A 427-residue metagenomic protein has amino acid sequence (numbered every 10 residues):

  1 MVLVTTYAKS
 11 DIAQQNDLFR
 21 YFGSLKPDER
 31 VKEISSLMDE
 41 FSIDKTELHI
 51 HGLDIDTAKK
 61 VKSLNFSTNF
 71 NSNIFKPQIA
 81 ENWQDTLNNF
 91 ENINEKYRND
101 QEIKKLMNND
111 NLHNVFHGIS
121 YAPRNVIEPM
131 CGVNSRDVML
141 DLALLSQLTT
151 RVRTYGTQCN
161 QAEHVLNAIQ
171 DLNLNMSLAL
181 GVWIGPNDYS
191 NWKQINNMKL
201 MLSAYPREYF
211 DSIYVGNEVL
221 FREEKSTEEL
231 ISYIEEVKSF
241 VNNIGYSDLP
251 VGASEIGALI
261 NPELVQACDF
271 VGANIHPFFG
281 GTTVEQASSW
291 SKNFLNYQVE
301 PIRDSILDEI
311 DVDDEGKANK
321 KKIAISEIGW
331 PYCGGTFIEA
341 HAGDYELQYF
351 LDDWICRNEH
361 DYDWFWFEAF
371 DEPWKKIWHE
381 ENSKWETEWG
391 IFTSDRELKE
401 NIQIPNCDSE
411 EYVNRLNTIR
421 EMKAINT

Functional and structural regions predicted by a protein language model:
F19-G23, F41, G52, F75 (+4 more regions): Aromatic-rich peripheral "rim/lid" segments of glycoside hydrolase catalytic domains that contact and position glycan
M107-H113, L142-S146, H164-N175, M198-Y209 (+2 more regions): Acidic (Asp/Glu)-rich catalytic clusters
F116-I195: N-terminal carbohydrate-binding/catalytic regions of secreted carbohydrate-active enzymes
H117-Y121, T150-R153, M176-L180, D211-V215 (+4 more regions): Hydrophobic faces of well-ordered beta-strands that scaffold small-molecule active sites in alpha/beta enzyme cores
T157, H164-D248: Substrate-binding cleft of extracellular glycoside hydrolase catalytic domains
D211, N217, E255-Y297, P331: Aromatic- and acid-rich polysaccharide-binding/catalytic face of secreted or lumenal carbohydrate-active enzymes
N242-L259, K320-S326, D363-E372: Aromatic-lined carbohydrate-recognition surfaces of secreted/lumenal glycan-active proteins
G280-G334: Glycoside hydrolase catalytic-domain groove-lining segments
